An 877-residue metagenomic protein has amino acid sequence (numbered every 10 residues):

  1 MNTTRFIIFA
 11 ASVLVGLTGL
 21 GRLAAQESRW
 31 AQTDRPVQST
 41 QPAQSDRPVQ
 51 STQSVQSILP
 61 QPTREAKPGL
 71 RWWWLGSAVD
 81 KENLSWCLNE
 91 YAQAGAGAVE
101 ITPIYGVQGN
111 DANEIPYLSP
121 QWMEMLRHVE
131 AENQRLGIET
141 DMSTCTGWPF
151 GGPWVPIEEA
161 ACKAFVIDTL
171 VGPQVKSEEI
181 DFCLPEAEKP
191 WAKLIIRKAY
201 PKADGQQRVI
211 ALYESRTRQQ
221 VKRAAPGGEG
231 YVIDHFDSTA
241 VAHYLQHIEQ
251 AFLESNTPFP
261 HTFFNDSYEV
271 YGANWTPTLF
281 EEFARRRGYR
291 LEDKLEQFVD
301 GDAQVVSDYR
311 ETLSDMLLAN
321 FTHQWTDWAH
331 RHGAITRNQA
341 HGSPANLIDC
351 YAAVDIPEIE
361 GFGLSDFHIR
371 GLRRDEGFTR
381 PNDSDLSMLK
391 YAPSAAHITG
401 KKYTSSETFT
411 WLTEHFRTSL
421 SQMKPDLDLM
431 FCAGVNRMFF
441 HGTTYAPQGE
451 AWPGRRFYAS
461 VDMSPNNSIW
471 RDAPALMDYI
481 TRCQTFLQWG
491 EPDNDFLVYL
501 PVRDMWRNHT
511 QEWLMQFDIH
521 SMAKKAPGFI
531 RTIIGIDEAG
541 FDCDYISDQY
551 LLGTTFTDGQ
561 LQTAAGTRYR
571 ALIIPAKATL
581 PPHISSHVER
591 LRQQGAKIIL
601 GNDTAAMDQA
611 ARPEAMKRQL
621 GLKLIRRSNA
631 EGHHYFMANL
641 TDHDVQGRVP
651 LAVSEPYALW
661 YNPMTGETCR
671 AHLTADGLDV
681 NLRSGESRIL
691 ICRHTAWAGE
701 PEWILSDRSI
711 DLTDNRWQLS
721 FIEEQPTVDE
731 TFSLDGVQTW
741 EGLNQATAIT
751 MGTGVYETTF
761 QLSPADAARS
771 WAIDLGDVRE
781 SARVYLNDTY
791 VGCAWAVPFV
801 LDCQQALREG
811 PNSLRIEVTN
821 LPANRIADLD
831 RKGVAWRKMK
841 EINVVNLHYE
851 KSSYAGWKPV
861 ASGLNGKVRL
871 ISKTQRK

Functional and structural regions predicted by a protein language model:
M1-R29: Bacterial Sec-dependent N-terminal signal peptides
Q26-Q56: Intrinsically disordered, low-complexity repeat/linker tracts enriched for polar/charged residues
S51-A98: Mature N-terminal segment immediately following signal peptide/propeptide cleavage in secreted/periplasmic
P68, D80, L84-S85, A98 (+12 more regions): Carbohydrate-binding surfaces of carbohydrate-active enzymes
I104-K222, P226-I233: Acidic/aromatic-lined carbohydrate-recognition and catalytic surfaces of CAZymes acting on diverse glycans
F182, E188-L253, T674-R708, E809-P811: Extended acidic/polar, glycine-enriched regions that form or flank non-catalytic beta-rich accessory modules
A696-G699, T819-D828: Short acidic/polar inter-strand loop motif in beta-rich domains
F760-N787, L814-V818: Aromatic-lined ligand-binding clefts that engage carbohydrates, nucleic acids, or primary amines
